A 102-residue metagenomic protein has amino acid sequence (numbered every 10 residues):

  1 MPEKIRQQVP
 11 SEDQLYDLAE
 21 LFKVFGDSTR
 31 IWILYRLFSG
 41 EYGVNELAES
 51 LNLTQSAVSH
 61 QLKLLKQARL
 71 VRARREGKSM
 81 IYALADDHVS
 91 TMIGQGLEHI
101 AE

Functional and structural regions predicted by a protein language model:
M1-D17, H88-E102: Amphipathic alpha-helical dimerization/coiled-coil segments that flank or bridge DNA-binding/regulatory modules
K4-I5, L34-Y35, K63-L64, Y82: Short amphipathic alpha-helical surface micro-motifs
D13-S56, R69, E76, M80-D87: N-terminal helix-turn-helix DNA-binding core of bacterial DNA-binding proteins
K63-A101: Charged, amphipathic alpha-helical coiled-coil/dimerization segments
